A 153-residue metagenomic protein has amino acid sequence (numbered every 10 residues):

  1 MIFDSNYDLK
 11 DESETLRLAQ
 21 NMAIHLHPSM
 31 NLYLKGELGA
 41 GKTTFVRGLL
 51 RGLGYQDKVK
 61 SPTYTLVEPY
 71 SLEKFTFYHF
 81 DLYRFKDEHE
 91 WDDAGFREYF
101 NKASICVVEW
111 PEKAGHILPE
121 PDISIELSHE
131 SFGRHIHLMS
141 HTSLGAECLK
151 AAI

Functional and structural regions predicted by a protein language model:
M1-N21: N-terminal pre-Walker A segment at the start of P-loop NTPase domains
F3-S5, R51, K86-H89, R97-I153: Short phosphate-coordinating micro-motif centered on Lys-Gly-acidic
M22-S29: Phosphate-binding P-loop
L32-L34: Hydrophobic anchor at the beta1->P-loop junction of P-loop NTPases
L38: The conserved Walker
K42: Conserved lysine of the Walker
Y55-S71: Short beta-strand-centered segment that lines the nucleotide-binding/catalytic pocket of NTP-utilizing
